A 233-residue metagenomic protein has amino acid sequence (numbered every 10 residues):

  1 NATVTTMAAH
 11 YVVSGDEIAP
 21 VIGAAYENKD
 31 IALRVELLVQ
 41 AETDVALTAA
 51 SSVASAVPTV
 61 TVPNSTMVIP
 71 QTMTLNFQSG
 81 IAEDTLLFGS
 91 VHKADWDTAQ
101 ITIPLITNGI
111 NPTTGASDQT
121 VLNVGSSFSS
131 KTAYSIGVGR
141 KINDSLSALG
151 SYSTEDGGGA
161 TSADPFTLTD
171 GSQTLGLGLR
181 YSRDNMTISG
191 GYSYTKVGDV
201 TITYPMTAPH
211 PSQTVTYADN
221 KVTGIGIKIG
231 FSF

Functional and structural regions predicted by a protein language model:
N1-F233: Outer-membrane beta-barrel porins/channels
